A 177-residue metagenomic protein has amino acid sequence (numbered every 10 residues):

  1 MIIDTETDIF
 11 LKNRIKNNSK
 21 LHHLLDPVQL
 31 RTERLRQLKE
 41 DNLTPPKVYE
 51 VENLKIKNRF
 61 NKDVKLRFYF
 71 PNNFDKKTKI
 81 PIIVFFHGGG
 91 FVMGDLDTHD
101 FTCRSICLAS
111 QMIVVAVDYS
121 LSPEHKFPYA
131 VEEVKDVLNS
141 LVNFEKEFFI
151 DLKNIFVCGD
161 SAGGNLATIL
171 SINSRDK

Functional and structural regions predicted by a protein language model:
M1-P71: A glycine/proline-hinged amphipathic helix-loop "lid/cap" segment that gates access to hydrophobic ligand pockets
E33-R34, L66, V84, I106 (+2 more regions): Conserved small-residue
L66, T78-G89: Short beta-strand element of the alpha/beta-hydrolase
N72, D118-S122: Short beta-to-alpha linker loops that shape the active-site pocket of alpha/beta-hydrolase fold enzymes
F85, G90-M93, T98, V114 (+1 more regions): Serine-hydrolase catalytic-loop signature spanning alpha/beta hydrolases and amidase-signature enzymes
D97-V117, E132: Short amphipathic alpha-helix adjacent to the substrate-entry channel of hydrolases
H125-D136: Active-site loop/oxyanion-hole signature of alpha/beta-hydrolase fold enzymes
D136-K177: Primarily recognizes the serine-hydrolase "nucleophile elbow" in alpha/beta-hydrolase and SGNH/GDSL folds
